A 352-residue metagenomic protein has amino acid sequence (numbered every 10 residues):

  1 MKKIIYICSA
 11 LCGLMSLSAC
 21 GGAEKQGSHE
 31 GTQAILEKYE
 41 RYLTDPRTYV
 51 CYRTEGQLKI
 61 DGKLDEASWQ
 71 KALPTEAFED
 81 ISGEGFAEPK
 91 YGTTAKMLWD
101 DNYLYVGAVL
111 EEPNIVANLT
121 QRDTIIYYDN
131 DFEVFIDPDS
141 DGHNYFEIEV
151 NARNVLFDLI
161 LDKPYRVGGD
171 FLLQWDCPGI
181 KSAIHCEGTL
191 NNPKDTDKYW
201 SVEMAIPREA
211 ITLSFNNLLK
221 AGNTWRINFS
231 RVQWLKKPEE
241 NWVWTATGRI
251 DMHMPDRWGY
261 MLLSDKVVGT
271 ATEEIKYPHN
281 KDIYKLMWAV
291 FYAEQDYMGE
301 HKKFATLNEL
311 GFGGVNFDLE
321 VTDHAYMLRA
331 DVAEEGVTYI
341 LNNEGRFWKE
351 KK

Functional and structural regions predicted by a protein language model:
M1-S28: Bacterial Sec-dependent N-terminal signal peptides
C20-M298, F317-A325, G336-T338: Structural preference for beta-rich elements and adjacent junctions enriched in aromatics
F304-K352: Periplasmic/extracellular, small/polar-rich flexible segments of pilin-like filament-forming proteins
